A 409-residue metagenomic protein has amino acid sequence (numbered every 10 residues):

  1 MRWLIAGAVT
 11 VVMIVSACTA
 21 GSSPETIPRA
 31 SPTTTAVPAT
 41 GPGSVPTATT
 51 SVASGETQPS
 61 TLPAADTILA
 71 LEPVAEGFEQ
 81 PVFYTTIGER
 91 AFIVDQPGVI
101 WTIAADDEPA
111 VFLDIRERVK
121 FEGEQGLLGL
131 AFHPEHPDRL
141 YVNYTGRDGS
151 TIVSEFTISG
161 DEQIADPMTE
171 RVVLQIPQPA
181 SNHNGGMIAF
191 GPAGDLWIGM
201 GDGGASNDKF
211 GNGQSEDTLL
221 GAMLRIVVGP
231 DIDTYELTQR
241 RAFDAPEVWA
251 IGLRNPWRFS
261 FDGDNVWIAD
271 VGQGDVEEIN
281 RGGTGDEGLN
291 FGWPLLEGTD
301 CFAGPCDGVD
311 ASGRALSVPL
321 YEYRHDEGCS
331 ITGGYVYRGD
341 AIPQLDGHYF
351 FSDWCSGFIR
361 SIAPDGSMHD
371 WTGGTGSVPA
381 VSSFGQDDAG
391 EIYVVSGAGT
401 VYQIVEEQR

Functional and structural regions predicted by a protein language model:
M1-T10: N-terminal export and membrane-targeting signals
C18-P28: Bacterial lipoprotein signal-peptidase II cleavage site
G21, G41-P46, V52-N207, R258-V276 (+2 more regions): Acidic, Gly/Ser/Thr-rich repeat motifs that build Ca2+-stabilized beta-propeller blades
A110-G123, M168-N184, L219, G229-W249 (+2 more regions): Surface-exposed loop and turn segments in beta-propeller and other repeat-based domains that flank or scaffold
F156-A165, L224-Y235, G282-F291, I362-S367 (+1 more regions): Short loop/turn segments immediately following beta-strands, especially the blade-tip and inter-blade linker loops
G221-I226, E247-A250, R254-E278, G282: Extracytoplasmic, non-cytosolic globular domains
L253, S367-D388: Conserved blade-ending motifs and adjacent loop-strand segments that build the rim/top face of beta-propeller domains
